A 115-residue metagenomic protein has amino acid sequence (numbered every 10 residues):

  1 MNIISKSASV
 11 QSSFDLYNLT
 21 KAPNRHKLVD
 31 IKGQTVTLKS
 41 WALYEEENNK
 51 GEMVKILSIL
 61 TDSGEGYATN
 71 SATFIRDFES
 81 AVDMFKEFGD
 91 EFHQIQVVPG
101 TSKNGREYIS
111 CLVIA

Functional and structural regions predicted by a protein language model:
M1-S63, N104, V113-A115: OB-fold ssDNA-binding interfaces and closely related basic DNA-contact patches used across DNA replication/repair
I31, D77-Q96: Short nucleic-acid-contacting surface segments enriched for D/E, G, S/T with interspersed K/R
L38, Q96-V97: A structural signal for short, well-ordered beta-strand segments and their strand-loop junctions that often border
G66-N70: A short macromolecule-binding patch
S71-I75: Compact, well-ordered interaction domains used in eukaryotic information-processing assemblies
V98-K103: Short, exposed beta-strand-loop hairpins at the edges of beta-sheets in extracellular/periplasmic proteins
Y108: Histidine-centered divalent-metal-coordination microenvironment in nucleic-acid enzymes
